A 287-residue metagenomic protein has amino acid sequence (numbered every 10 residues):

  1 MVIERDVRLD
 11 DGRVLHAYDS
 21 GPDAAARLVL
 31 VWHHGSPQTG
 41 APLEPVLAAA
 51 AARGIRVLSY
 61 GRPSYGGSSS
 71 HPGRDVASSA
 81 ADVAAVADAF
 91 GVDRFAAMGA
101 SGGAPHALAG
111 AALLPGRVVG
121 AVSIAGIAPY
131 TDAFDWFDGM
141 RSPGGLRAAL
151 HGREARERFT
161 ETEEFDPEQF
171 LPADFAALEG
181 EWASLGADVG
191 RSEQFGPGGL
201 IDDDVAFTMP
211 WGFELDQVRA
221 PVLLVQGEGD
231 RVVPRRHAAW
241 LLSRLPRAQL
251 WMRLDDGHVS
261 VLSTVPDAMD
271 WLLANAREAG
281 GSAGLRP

Functional and structural regions predicted by a protein language model:
R13-G67: Conserved HGGG/HGGXW glycine-rich cap/lid loop of the alpha/beta-hydrolase fold
S78-A96: Conserved acidic catalytic loop of the alpha/beta-hydrolase fold
G99-A107: Gly/Ala-rich beta-loop-alpha elbow adjacent to hydrolase catalytic centers
A121-R153: Flexible "cap/lid" loop of the alpha/beta hydrolase fold
R141-F213: Alpha/beta-hydrolase
V218, L224-Q226, D230: Short beta-strand/loop motif that positions the catalytic acidic residue of the alpha/beta-hydrolase fold
R231-H237: Conserved alpha/beta-hydrolase "acid-adjacent" motif
R247-P287: Catalytic active-site module of serine/aspartate enzymes centered on a nucleophile-bearing elbow/loop
